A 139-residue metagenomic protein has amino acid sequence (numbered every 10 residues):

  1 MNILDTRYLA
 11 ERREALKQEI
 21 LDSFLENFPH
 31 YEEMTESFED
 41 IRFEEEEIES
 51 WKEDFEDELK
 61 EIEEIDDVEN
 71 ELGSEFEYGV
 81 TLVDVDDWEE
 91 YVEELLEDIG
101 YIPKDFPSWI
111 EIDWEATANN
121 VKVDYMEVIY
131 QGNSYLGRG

Functional and structural regions predicted by a protein language model:
M1-G139: Acidic interaction surfaces
